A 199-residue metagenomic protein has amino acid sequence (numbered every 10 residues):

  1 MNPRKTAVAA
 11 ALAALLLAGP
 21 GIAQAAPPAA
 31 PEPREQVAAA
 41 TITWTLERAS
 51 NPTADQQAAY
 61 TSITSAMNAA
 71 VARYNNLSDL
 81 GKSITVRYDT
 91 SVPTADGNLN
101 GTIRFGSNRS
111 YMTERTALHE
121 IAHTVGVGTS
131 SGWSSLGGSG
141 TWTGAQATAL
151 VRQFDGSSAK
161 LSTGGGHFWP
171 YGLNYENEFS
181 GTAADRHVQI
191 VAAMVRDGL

Functional and structural regions predicted by a protein language model:
M1-P27: Secretory targeting and sorting signals
A26-A40: Low-complexity, acidic Ser/Thr/Pro-rich repeat tracts that form intrinsically disordered stalk/linker regions of very
A40-T41, D79-I84, T113-E114, S157: Loop/turn elements at helix/coil->beta-strand transitions in domains of secreted/extracellular proteins
T45-N51, S83, R87-M112, V127: Active-site scaffold of zinc-dependent metalloenzymes
A54-S83: Zn2+-dependent metallopeptidase catalytic core
M112-I121: Short alpha-helical catalytic segment bearing the HExxH-like zincin motif of zinc-dependent metalloproteases
I121-G138: Catalytic Zn2+-binding segment of zinc metalloproteases
S134-L199: Metalloprotease/metallohydrolase-associated module, dominated by Zn2+-dependent proteases
